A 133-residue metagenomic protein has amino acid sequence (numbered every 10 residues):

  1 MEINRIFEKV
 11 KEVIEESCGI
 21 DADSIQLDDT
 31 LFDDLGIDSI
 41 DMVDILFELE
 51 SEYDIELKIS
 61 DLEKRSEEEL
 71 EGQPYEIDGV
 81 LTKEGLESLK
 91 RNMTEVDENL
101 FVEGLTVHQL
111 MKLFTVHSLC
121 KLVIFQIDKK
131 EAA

Functional and structural regions predicted by a protein language model:
E2-I37, D41-D44, S51, I55-A133: Phosphopantetheine-dependent thiolation modules in NRPS/PKS and related acyl-activating systems
